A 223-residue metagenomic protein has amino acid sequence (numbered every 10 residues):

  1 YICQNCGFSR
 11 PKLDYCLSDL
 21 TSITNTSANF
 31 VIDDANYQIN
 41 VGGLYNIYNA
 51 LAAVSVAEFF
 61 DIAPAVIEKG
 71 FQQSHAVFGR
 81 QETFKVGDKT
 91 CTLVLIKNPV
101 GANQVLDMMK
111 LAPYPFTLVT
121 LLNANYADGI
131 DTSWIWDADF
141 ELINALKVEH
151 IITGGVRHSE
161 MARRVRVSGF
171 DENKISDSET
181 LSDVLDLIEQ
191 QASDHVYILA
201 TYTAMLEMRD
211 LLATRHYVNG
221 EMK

Functional and structural regions predicted by a protein language model:
Y1-L13, S55-I62, K69-K223: ATP-dependent carboxylate-amine ligase
Y1-N36: Extended acidic/charged loop-beta regions that coordinate divalent cations and stabilize anionic phosphate/carboxylate
L20-I23, A35, L44, N98 (+2 more regions): Generic structural motif
N36-L44, T90-T92: A short glycine/serine-rich beta->alpha loop
V41-A52, F78-G79: Short glycine/threonine-rich catalytic loop with a Thr-x-Gly-x-Asp
